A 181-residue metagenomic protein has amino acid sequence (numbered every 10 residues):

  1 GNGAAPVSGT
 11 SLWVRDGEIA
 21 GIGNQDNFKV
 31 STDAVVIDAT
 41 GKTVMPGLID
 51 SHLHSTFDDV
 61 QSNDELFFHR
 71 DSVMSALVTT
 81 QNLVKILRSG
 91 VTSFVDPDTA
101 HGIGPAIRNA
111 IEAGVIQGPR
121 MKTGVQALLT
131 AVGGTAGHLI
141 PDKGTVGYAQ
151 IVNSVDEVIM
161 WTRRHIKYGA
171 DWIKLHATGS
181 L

Functional and structural regions predicted by a protein language model:
G3-M45: Histidine-rich, glycine-flanked metal-binding segment
P6, K29-V30, L87, G114-Q117 (+1 more regions): Extracellular/periplasmic catalytic domains that process cell-envelope and extracellular macromolecules
L12, G17, G41, I49-H52 (+5 more regions): Divalent metal-coordination and catalytic microenvironments
N24, V36, T80-N82, R108-N109 (+1 more regions): A generic local structural motif
Q25, A39, S89, P97-D98 (+2 more regions): Active-site-proximal beta-strand/loop segments in catalytic clefts of secreted hydrolases
K42-A113, A131-G134: Metal-associated gating/positioning segment near the N- to mid-region
V115-L181: Metal-coordinating catalytic core of metallo-dependent amide/deamination hydrolases
